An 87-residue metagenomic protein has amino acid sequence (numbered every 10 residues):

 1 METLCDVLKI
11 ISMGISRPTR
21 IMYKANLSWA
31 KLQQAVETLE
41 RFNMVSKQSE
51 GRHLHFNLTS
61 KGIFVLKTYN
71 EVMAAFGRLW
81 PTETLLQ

Functional and structural regions predicted by a protein language model:
M1-R17: Short amphipathic alpha-helical interface segments
S16-K24: Short acidic, hydrophobic short linear motifs in intrinsically disordered regions
N26-R41: Short amphipathic alpha-helical interaction segments
E40-E50: A short, conserved structural fragment
G51-Y69: Basic, amphipathic "hinge/linker" alpha-helix immediately C-terminal to the N-terminal HTH DNA-binding motif
I63, K67-Q87: Amphipathic alpha-helical dimerization/coiled-coil segments that flank or bridge DNA-binding/regulatory modules
